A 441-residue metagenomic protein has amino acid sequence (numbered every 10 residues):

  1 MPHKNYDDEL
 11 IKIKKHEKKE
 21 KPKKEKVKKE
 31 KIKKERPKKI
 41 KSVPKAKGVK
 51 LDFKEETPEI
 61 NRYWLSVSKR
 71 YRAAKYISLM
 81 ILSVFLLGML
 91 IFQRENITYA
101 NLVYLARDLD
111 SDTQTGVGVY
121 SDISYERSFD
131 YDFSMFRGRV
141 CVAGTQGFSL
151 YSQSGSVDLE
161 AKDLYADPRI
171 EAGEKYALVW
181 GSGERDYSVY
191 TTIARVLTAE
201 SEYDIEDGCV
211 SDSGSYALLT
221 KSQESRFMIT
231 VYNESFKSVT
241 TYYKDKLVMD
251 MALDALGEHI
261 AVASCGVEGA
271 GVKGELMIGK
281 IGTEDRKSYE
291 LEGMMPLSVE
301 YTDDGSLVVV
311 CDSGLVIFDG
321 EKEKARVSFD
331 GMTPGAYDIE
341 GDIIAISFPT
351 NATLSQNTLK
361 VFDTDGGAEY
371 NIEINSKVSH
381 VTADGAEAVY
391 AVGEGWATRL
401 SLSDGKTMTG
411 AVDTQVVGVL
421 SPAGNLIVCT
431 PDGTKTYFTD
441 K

Functional and structural regions predicted by a protein language model:
M1-K54: N-terminal targeting leaders characterized by basic, low-complexity, disordered sequences that direct proteins
T113-Y125, G155-K162, A194-E200, K237-Y242 (+4 more regions): A short beta-strand motif characteristic of beta-propeller blades
V117-F148, K162-I170: Beta-strand-rich domains and repeat architectures in extracellular enzymes and scaffolds, especially beta-propellers
R127-D132, L164-E174, Y203-D212, K246-A255 (+4 more regions): Repeated scaffold domains used in trafficking and secretory/extracellular systems, primarily beta-propellers
Y131-A143, G173-S182, Y187-S188, G214-Q223 (+7 more regions): Short beta-strand elements that form the blades of beta-propeller/WD-repeat-like and other beta-sheet-rich scaffold
G147-S149, R185-V189, E224-T230, G269-I278 (+4 more regions): Structural motif
D158-H259, A263: Non-cytosolic head/periplasmic domains of membrane-anchored proteins
S225-V316: Solenoidal tandem-repeat scaffolds enriched in leucines and small polar residues
